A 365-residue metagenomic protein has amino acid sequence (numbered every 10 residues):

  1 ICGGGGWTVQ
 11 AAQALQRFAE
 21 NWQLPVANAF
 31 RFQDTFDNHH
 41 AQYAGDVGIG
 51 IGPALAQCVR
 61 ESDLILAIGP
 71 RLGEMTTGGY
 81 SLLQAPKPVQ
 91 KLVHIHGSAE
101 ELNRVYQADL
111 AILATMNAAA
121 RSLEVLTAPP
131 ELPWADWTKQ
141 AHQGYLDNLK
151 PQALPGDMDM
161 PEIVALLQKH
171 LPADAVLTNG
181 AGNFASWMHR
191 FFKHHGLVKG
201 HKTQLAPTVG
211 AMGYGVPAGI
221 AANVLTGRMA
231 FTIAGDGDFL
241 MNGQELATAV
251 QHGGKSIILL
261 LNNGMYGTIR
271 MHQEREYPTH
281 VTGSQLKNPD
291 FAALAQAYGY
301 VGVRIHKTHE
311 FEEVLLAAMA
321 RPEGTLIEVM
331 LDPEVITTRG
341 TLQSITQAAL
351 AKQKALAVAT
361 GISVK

Functional and structural regions predicted by a protein language model:
I1-V9, A19: Glycine-rich phosphate/diphosphate-binding loops and the adjacent beta-loop-alpha structural elements that coordinate
G5-G6, F30-T35, P70-G73, S98-A99 (+4 more regions): Acidic, glycine-rich active-site loops and adjacent beta-strand->loop/helix elements that engage anionic groups
T8-A12, L72-L83, R270, T337-T338: Glycine/threonine-rich flexible loop motifs
R17-Q23, T76-S98, R339-Q353: A short, gly/pro- and small-residue-rich
L24-F30, V93-H96, I258-L261: Short internal beta-strands
F32-T138, L315: Glycine-rich, acidic loop regions that bind phosphate or pyrophosphate groups
Q42, I49, A56-V59, N103-V105 (+3 more regions): Thiamine diphosphate
Q140-V216, A222-T226: Active-site diphosphate/adenylate-binding microenvironment
